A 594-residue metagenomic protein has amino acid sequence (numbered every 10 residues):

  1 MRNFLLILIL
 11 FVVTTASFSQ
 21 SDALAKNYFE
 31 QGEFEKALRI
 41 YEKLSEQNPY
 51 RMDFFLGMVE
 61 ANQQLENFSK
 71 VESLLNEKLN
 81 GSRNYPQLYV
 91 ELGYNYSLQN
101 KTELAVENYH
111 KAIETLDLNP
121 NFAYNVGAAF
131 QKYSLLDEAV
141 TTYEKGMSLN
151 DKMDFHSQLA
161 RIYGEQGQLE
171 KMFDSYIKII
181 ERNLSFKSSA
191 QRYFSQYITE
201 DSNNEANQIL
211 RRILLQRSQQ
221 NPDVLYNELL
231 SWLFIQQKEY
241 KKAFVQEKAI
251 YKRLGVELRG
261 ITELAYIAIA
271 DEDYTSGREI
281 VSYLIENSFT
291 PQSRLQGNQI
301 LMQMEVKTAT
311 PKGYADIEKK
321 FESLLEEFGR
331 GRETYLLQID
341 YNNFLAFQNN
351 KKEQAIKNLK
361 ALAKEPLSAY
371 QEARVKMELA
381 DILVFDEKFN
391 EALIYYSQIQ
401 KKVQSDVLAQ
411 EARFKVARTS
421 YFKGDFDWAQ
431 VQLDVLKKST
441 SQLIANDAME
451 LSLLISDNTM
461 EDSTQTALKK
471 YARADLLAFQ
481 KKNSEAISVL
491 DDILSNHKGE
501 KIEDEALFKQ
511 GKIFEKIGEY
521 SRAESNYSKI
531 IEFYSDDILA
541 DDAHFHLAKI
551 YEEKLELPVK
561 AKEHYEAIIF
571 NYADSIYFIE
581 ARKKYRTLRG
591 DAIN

Functional and structural regions predicted by a protein language model:
F4-V13, S463: Sec-dependent N-terminal signal peptides
T15-S17: Intrinsically disordered, low-complexity segments
S19-N594: Acidic, polar-rich low-complexity tracts and alpha-helical solenoid repeat scaffolds
